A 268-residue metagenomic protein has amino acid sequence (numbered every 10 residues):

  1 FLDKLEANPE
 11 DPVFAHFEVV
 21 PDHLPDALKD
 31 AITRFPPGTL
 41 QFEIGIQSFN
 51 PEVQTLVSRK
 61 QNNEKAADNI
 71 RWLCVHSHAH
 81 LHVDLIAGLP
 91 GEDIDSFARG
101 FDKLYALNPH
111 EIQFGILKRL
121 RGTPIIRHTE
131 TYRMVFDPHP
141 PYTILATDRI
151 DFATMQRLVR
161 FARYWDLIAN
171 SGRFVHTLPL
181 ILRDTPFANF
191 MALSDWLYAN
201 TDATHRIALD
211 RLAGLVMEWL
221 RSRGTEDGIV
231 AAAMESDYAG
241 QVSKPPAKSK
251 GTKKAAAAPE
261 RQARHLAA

Functional and structural regions predicted by a protein language model:
F1-P90: Conserved SAM/AdoMet-binding glycine-rich loop
L2, N63-A66, F97, F101 (+1 more regions): Amphipathic alpha-helical segments in well-structured domains
K4-V13, R34-I44, A66-W72, D102-I112 (+2 more regions): Short, Lys/Arg-enriched charge-dense amphipathic segments
V13-E18, G45-F49, L73-H78, P109-G122 (+3 more regions): Short, surface-exposed, charge-dense and proline/glycine-enriched linear segments
V20-P21, P25, N62, A67 (+7 more regions): Alpha-helix initiation/capping motif
D26-I32, P90-N108: Catalytic cores of alpha/beta
E52-V57, A87-S96, N108-M191, D195: Flexible glycine/acidic-rich beta-alpha junction loops that bind and position SAM and/or redox cofactors in anaerobic
R160-A268: Radical SAM enzyme core and accessory elements
